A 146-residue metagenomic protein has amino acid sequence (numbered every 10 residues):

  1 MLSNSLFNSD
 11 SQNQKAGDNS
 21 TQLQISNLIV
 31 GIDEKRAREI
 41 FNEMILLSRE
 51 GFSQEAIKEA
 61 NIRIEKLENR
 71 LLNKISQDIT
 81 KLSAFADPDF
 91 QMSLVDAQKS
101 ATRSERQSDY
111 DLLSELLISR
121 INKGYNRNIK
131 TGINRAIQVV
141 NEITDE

Functional and structural regions predicted by a protein language model:
M1-Q54: Long, low-complexity intrinsically disordered regions enriched in small/polar and proline/glycine residues
N4-L6, S93-D96, T131: Short amphipathic alpha-helical surface micro-motifs
Q24, I79-A84, I137-I143: Short, exposed beta-strand "edge-strand" segments with a Pro/Gly-rich flavor and a Y/T-containing core
I29-E34, A86, G132, N141-T144: General structural signal for secondary-structure boundaries
E55, E59-S76: Extended, charge-enriched "interface" segments that sit outside catalytic cores
K74-I121: Membrane-proximal, non-transmembrane interface segments of integral membrane proteins
I121, Y125, I129-E146: Long, helix-rich, hydrophobic modules that act as membrane-proximal anchors or helical bundle/coiled-coil regulators
